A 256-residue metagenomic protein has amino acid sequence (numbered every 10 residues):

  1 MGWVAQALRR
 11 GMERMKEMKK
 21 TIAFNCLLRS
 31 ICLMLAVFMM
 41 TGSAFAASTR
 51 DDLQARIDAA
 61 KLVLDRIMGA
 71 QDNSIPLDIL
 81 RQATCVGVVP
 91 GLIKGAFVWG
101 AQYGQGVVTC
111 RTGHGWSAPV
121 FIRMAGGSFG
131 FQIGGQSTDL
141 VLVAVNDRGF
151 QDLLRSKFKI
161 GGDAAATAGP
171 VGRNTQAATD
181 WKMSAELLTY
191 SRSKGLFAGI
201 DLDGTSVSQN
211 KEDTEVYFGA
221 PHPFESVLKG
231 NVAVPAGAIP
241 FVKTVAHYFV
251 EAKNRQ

Functional and structural regions predicted by a protein language model:
R9-R10, R14, R29: Basic polycationic patches enriched in arginine
M18-C32: Bacterial N-terminal signal peptides that target proteins for export
S30-T41: Bacterial N-terminal signal peptides
G42-A46: Sec/Tat signal peptide C-region and signal peptidase I cleavage site
A47-Q256: Small-residue-enriched, tightly packed secondary-structure blocks
